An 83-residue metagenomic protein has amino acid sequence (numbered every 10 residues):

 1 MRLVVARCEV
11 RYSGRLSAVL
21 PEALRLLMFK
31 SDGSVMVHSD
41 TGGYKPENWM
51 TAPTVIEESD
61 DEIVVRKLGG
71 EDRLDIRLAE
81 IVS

Functional and structural regions predicted by a protein language model:
M1-S34: Short Lys/Arg-enriched alpha/beta "domain-start" segment
A23-V64: Acidic, aromatic-enriched beta-alpha/helix-loop junctions
L68-S83: Surface-exposed beta-loop interaction hotspot
